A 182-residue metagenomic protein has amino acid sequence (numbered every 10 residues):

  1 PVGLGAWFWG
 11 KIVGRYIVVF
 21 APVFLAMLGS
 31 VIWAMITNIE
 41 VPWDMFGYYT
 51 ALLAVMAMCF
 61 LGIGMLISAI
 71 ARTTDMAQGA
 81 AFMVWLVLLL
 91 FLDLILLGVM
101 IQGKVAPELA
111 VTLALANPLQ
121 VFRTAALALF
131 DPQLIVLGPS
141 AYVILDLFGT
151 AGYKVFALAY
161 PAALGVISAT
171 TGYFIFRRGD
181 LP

Functional and structural regions predicted by a protein language model:
P1-Y16: Helix-loop-helix units of permease transmembrane domains in multi-pass membrane transporters, especially ABC
W9-G10, A77-A80, Y160: Hydrophobic core positions of alpha-helical segments in small-molecule transporters and transporter systems
G14-D75: Secretory targeting signals
R15, F82-L86, G165: Residue-level recognition of pore/gate-forming positions within transmembrane alpha-helices of multi-pass
A54-V105: A structural motif at transmembrane helix-loop-helix junctions in multipass membrane proteins
L90-V166, T170: Terminal transmembrane helical anchor/hairpin motif
F176-P182: Short cytosolic juxtamembrane segments of multi-pass membrane proteins
